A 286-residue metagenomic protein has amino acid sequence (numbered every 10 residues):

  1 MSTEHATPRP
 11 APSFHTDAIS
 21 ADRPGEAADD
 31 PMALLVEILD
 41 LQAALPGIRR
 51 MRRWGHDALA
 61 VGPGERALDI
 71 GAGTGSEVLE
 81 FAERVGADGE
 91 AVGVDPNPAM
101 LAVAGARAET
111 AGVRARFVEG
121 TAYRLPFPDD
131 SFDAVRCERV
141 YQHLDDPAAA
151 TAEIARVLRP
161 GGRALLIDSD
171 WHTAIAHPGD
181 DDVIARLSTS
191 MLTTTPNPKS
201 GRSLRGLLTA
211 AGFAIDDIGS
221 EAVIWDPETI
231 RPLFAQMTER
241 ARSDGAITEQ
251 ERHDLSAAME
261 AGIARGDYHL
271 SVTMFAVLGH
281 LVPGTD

Functional and structural regions predicted by a protein language model:
M1-E37: N-terminal, positively charged/glycine-rich alpha-helical extensions of SAM-dependent methyltransferases
P46-P63, E80: Conserved alpha-helix/loop element of class I SAM-dependent methyltransferases that forms part of the SAM/SAH-binding
I48, I215-D286: Conserved Class I S-adenosyl-L-methionine
R66-I70, T74-R124: Class I SAM-dependent methyltransferase SAM/SAH-binding core
Y123-A134: A short acidic, Gly/Pro-enriched loop at the edge of an enzyme's catalytic core that lines a small-molecule cofactor
D133-D146: A short SAM/SAH-binding and catalytic strip from SAM-dependent methyltransferases
A148-R163: A short glycine-rich, Lys/Arg-flanked "PGG" loop and its adjoining helix->strand segment in the class I
R163-T229, A246: Conserved catalytic/acceptor-binding region of the Class I
